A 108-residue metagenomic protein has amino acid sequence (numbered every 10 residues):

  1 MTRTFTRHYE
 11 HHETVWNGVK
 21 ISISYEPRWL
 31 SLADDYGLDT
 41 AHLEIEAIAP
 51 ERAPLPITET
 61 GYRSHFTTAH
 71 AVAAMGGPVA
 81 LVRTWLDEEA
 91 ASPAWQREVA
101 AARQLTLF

Functional and structural regions predicted by a protein language model:
M1-F5: Short, hydrophobic/π-rich interface segment
T6-A41: Amphipathic, interaction-prone secondary-structure segments
H42-F108: Acidic, low-complexity intrinsically disordered segments
